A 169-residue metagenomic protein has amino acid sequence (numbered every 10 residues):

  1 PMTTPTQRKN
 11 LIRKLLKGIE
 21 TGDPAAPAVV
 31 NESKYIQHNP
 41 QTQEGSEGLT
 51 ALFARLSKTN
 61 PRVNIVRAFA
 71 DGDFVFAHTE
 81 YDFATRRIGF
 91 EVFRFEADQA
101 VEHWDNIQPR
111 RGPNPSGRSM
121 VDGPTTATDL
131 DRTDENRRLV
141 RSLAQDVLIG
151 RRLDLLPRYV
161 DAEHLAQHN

Functional and structural regions predicted by a protein language model:
P1-N169: C-terminal and inter-domain tail/linker signature
